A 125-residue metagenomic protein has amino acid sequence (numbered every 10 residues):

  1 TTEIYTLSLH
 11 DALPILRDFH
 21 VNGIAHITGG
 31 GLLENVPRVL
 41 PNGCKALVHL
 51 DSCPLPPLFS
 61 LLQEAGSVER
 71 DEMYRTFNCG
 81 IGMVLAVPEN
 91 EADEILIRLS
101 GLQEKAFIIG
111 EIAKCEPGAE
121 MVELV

Functional and structural regions predicted by a protein language model:
T1-L7: Short, exposed "boundary/linker" segments that immediately precede the start of a downstream structural module
L7-V125: Glycine-/charge-enriched secondary-structure boundary and capping motifs
